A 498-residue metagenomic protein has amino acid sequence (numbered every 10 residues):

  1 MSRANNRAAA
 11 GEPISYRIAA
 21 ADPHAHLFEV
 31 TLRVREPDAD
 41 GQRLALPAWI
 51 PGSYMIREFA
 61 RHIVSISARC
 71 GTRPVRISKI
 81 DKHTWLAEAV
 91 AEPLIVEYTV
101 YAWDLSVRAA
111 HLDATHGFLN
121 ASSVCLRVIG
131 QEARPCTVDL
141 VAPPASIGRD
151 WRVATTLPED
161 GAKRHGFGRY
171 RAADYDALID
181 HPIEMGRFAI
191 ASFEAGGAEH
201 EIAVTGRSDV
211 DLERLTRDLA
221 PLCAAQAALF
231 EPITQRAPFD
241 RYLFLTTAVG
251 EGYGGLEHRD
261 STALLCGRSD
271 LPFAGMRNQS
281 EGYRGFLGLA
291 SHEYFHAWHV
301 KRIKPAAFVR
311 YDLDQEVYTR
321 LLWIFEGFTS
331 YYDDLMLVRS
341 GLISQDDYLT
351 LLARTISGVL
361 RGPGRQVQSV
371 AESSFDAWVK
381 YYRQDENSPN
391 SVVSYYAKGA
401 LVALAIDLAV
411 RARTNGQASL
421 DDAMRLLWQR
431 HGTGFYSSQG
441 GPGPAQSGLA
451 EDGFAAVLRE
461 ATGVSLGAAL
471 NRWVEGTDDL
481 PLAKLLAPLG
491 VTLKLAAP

Functional and structural regions predicted by a protein language model:
M1-P23: N-terminal, polar/Ser/Thr-rich
M1-R3, G434-P498: Beta/coil-rich, acidic/histidine-enriched accessory regions frequently appended to metallopeptidases
A20-A21, G52-D113, V128-I129: A surface-exposed beta-strand-loop module
F28-A60, L126-P143: Surface-exposed beta-strand/loop patches in extracellular or lumenal glycoproteins
P47, Y98-E184: Extended, low-hydrophobicity, Ser/Thr/Pro/Gly-biased non-transmembrane segments
F59-S67, A133, T137-A154, P158 (+6 more regions): Zn2+-dependent metallopeptidase catalytic core
A189-L322: Juxtacatalytic substrate-recognition/specificity segment
I303-Y311, E316-Y396, Q429-G434, Q439 (+1 more regions): Acidic/His/Gly-enriched intrinsically disordered linker/tail segments that often contain short helix/coil "MoRF-like"
